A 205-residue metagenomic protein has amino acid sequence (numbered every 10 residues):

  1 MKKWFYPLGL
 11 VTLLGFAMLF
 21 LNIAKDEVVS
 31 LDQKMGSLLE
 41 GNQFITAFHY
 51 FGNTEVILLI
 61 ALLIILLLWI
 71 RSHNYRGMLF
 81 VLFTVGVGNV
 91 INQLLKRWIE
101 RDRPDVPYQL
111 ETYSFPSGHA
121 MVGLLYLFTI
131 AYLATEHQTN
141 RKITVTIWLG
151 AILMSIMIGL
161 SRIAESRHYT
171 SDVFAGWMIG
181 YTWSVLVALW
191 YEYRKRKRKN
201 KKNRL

Functional and structural regions predicted by a protein language model:
M1-I57, W98-P107: N-terminal transmembrane-helix/juxtamembrane module of multi-pass inner/ER membrane proteins
F5-L10, R76-T84, I143-G150: Alpha-helical transmembrane segments of integral membrane proteins
G15-F20, G86-Q93, L153-I163: Aromatic-anchored segments of alpha-helical transmembrane domains
V29, R71-N140: Membrane-interface loops
L39, V87-I91, I179-V187: Alpha-helical transmembrane segments and their membrane-interface exit regions
Q43, I60-L67, A131, M154-G159: Hydrophobic, membrane-inserted alpha-helices
Y108-L205: Membrane-embedded catalytic cores of phosphoryl/pyrophosphoryl-handling enzymes
